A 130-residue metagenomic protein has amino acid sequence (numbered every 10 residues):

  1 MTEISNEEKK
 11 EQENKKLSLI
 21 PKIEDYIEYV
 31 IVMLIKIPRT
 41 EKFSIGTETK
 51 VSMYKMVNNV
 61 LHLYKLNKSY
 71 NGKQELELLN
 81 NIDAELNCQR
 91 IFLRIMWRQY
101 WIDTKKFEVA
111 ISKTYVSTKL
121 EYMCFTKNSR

Functional and structural regions predicted by a protein language model:
M1-R130: Amphipathic alpha-helical assembly/interaction segments
